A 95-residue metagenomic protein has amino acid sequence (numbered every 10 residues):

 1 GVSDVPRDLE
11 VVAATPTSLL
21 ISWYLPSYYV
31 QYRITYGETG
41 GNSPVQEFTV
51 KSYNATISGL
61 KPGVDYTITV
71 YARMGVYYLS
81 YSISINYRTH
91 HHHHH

Functional and structural regions predicted by a protein language model:
G1-S58, V64-H95: Extracellular low-complexity, O-glycosylation-prone stalks/linkers
